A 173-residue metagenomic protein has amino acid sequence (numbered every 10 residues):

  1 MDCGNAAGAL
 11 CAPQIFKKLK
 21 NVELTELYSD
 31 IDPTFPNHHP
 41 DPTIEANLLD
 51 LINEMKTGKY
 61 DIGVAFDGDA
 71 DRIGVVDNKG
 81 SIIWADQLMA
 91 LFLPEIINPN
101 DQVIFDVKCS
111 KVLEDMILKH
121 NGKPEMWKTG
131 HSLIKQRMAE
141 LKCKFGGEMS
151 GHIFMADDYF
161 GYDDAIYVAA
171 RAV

Functional and structural regions predicted by a protein language model:
M1-V173: Phosphate-binding chemistry for phosphorylated carbohydrates and sugar-nucleotides
